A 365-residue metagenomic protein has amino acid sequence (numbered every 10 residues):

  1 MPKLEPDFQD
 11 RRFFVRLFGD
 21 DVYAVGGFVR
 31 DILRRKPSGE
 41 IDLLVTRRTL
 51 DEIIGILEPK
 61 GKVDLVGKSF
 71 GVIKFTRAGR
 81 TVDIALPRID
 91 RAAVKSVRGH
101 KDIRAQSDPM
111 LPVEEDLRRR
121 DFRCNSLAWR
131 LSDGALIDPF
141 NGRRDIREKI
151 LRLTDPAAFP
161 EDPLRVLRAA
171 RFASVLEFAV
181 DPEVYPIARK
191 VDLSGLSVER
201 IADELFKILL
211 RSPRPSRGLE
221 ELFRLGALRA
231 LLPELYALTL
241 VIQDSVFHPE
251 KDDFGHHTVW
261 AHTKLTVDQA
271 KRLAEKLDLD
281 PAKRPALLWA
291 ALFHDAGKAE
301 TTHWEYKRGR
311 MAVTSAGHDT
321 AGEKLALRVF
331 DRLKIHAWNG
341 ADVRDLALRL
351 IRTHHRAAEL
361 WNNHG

Functional and structural regions predicted by a protein language model:
M1-G365: Catalytic cores of the polymerase beta-like nucleotidyltransferase superfamily and closely associated nucleotide
